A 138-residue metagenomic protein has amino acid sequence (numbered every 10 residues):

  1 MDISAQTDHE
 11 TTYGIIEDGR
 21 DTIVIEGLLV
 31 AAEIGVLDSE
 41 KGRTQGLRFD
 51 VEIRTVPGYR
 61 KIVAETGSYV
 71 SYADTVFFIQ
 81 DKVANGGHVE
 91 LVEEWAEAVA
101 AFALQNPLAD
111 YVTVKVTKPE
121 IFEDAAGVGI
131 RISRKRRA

Functional and structural regions predicted by a protein language model:
M1-A138: N-terminal, polar/charged subdomain of small-to-medium soluble alpha/beta proteins
